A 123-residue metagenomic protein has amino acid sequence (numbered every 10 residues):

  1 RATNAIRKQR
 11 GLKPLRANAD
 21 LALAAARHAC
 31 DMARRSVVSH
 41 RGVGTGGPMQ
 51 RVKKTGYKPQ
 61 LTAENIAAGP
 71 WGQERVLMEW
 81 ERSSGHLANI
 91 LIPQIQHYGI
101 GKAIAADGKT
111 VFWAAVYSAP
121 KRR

Functional and structural regions predicted by a protein language model:
R1-D20, G108, A119-R123: Intrinsically disordered, low-complexity, Pro/Ser/Thr/Asn/Gly/Ala-rich spacer/linker segments adjacent to signal
N4, A26-A33, L77-E81: Non-transmembrane alpha-helical segments in soluble domains of secreted/periplasmic/extracellular proteins
N4, M49, L87: Short glycine-/small-residue-rich flexible loop motifs, especially phosphate/cofactor-binding loops
R7, A25, I100: Divalent metal-coordination and catalytic microenvironments
K8-R10, Y57, T62, Q96-Y98 (+1 more regions): Loop/turn elements at helix/coil->beta-strand transitions in domains of secreted/extracellular proteins
A19-W71, I90-I92: Short, surface-exposed glycine/acidic/tryptophan-bearing loops
A68-R123: Disulfide-stabilized extracellular recognition modules
